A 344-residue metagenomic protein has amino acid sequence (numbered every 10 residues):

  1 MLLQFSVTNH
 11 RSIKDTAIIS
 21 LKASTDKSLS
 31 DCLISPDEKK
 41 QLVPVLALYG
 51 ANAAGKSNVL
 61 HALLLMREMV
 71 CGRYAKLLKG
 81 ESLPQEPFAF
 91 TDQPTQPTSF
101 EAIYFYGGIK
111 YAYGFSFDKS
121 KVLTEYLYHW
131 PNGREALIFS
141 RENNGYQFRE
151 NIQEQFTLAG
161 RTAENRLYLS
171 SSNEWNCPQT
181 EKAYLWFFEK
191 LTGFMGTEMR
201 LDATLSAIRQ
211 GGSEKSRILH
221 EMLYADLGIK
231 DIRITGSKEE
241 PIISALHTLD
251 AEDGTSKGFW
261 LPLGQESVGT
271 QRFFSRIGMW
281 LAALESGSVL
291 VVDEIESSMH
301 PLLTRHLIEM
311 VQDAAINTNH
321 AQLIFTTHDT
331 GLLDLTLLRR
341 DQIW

Functional and structural regions predicted by a protein language model:
M1-E38, P44-C71, D253-W344: Switch/communication elements of ASCE P-loop NTPase nucleotide-binding domains
Q4, I18, S99-I103, A112-G114 (+1 more regions): Beta-strand secondary-structure signal
S12, Y106-G108, N132: Glycine-centered tight beta-turn/hairpin loop motif at sheet-sheet or coil-to-beta transitions
K14, T95-P97, G108-K110, K119-L123 (+3 more regions): Coil-to-beta-strand transition motifs
I34-Q41, V45-A47, A51, L60-Y113 (+1 more regions): Conserved P-loop NTP-binding catalytic core
L60-Q96, R166-H220, D313-I324, H328-L332: An exposure/low-complexity boundary signal
K110-K238: Electropositive, glycine-dotted interaction segments that contact anionic polymers or phosphate-rich ligands
E239-G254: Pre-Walker A segment
